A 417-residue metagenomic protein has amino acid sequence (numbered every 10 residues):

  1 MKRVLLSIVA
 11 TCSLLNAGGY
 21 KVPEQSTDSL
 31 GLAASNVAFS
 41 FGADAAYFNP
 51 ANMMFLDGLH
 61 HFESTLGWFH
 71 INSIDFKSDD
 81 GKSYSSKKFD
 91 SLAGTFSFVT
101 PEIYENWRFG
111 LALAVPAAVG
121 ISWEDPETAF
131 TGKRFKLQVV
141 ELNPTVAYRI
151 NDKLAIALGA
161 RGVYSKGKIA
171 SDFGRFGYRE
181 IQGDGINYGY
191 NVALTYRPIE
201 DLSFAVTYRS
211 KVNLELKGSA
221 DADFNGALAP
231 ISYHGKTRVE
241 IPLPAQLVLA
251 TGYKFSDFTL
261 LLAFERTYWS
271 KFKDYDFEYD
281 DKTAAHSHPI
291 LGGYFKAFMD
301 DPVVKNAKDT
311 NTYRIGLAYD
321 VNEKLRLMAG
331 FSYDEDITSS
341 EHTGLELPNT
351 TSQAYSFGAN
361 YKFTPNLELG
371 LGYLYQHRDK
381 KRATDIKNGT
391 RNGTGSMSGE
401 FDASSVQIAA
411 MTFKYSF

Functional and structural regions predicted by a protein language model:
M1-A17: Gram-negative bacterial Sec-dependent N-terminal signal peptides
G18-G31, S78-S83, S91-F417: Outer-membrane beta-barrel porins/channels
K21-N36, M54-N72: Transmembrane beta-strand segments of Gram-negative outer membrane beta-barrel proteins
A34-F41, H70-F89: Surface-exposed strand-loop-strand hairpins of Gram-negative outer-membrane beta-barrel proteins
V37-G58, F98-I103, I150: Outer-membrane beta-barrel pore proteins
